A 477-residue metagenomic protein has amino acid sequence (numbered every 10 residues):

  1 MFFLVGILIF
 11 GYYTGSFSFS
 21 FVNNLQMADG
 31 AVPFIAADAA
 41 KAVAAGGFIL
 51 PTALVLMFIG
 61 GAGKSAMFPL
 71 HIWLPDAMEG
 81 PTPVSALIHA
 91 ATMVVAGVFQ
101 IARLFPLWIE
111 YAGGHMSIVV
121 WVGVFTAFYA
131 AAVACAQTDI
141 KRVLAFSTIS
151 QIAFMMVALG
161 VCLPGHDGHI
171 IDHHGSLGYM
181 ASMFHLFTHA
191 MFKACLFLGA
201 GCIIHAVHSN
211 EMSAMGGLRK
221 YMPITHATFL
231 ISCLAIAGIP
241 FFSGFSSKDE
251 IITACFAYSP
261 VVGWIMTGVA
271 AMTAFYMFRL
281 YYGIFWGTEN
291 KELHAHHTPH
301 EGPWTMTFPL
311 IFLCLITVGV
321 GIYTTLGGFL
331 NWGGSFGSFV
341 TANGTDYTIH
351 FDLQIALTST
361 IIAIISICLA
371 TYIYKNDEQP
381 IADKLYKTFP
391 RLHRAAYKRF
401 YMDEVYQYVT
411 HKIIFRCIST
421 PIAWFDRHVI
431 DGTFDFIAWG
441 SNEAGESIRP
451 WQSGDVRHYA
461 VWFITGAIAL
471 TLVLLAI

Functional and structural regions predicted by a protein language model:
M1-G328, D346-Q379, R394-F400, E404 (+3 more regions): ...captures the hydrophobic TM-helix bundle architecture rather than a specific catalytic motif, and can also fire on
C195-L196, F425-A438: Short, charged cytosolic
F329-A342: Membrane-proximal cytoplasmic C-terminal regulatory module of class A 7TM GPCRs
S335, Y374-H393: C-terminal, low-complexity/hydrophilic appendages and adjacent surface loops of extracellular/periplasmic anionic
I381-Y386, Q407, T433-I437: A short, ordered amphipathic alpha-helix with a cationic face
T388-H393, Y408-D426: Short, non-transmembrane cytosolic segments of multipass membrane proteins
